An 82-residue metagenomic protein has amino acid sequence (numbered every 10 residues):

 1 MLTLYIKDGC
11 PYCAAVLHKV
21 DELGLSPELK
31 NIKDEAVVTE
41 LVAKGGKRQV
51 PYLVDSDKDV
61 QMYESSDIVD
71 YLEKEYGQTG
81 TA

Functional and structural regions predicted by a protein language model:
L2-D8, A14-A82: GST-like domain detector, emphasizing the conserved glutathione-binding G-site in the N-terminal thioredoxin-like
